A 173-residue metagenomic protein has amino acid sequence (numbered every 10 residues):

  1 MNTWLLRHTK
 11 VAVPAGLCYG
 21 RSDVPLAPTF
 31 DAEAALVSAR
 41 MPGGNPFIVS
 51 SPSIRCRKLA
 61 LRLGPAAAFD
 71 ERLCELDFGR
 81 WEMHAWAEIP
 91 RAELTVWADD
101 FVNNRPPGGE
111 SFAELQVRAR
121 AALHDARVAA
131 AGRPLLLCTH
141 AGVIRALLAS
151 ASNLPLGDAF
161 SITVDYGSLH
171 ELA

Functional and structural regions predicted by a protein language model:
N2-P65: Active-site-proximal alpha-helix that buttresses catalytic centers in soluble enzyme cores
T3-W4, P46, R133-G142: Generic beta-sheet signal
M41-G44, A126-P134: Glycine-rich phosphate-binding loop signature in dinucleotide/nucleotide-binding domains
S50-S51, V117, C138-T139: Short beta-strand scaffold positions
R62, A146-S150: Active-site signature of alpha/beta-hydrolase-fold catalytic machinery across serine- and Asp/Cys-nucleophile hydrolases
L63-R120: Phosphate-handling substructures
A141-R145, S168: GST superfamily/GST-like fold recognition
P155-A173: Domain-level recognition of soluble alpha/beta enzyme cores, biased toward histidine phosphatases/phosphomutases
